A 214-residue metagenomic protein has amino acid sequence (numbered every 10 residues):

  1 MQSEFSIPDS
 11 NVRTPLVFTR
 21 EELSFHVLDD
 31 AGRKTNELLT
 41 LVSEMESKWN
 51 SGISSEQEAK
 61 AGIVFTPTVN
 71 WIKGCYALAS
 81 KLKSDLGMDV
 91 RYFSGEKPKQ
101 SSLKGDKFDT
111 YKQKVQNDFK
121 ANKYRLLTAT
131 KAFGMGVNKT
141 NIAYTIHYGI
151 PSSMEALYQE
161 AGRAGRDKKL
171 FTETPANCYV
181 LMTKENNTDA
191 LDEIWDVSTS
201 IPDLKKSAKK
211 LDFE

Functional and structural regions predicted by a protein language model:
M1-W49: Interdomain hinge/linker at the junction between the two RecA-like core domains of SF2 helicases
T35-F133, V137-E214: C-terminal helicase lobe
